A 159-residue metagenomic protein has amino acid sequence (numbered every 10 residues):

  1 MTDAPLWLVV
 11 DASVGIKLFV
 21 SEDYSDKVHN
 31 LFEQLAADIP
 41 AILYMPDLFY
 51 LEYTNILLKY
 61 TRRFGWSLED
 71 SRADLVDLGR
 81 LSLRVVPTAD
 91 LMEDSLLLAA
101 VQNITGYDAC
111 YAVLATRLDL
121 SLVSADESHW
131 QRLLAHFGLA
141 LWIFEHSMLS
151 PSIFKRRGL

Functional and structural regions predicted by a protein language model:
M1-L48, R63-E69, A73, S128: Short, well-structured N-terminal submotif of metal-dependent ribonuclease cores
M1-W7, A112, T116-L159: Acidic, PIN/NYN-like endoribonuclease modules and their adjacent C-terminal/linker elements
D3, L83-S128: Active-site neighborhoods of divalent-metal-dependent phosphate/nucleic-acid chemistry enzymes
I16, I39, L57, T61 (+2 more regions): Short amphipathic alpha-helical interaction patches enriched in hydrophobic/aromatic residues with interspersed Lys/Arg
K27, E52, D94, Q131-L133: Phosphate- and divalent-cation-binding pockets in alpha/beta enzyme and binding domains that engage nucleotide-derived
M45-L51, Y107-C110: Aromatic- and histidine-enriched alpha-helix N-cap/loop-to-helix transition segments that scaffold the rims
L48, E52-L83, M92-D94: Active-site-proximal, substrate-binding regions of enzyme catalytic domains and RNA-binding/basic surfaces
